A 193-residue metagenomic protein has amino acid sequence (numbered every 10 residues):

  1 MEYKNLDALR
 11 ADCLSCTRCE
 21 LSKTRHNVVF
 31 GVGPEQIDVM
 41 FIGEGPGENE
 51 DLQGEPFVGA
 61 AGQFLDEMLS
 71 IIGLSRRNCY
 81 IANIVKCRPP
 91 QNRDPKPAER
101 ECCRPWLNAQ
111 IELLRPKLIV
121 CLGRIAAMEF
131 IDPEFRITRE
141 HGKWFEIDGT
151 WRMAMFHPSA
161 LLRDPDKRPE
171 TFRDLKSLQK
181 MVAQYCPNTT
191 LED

Functional and structural regions predicted by a protein language model:
M1-D193: A polyanion-binding, active-site-adjacent surface
